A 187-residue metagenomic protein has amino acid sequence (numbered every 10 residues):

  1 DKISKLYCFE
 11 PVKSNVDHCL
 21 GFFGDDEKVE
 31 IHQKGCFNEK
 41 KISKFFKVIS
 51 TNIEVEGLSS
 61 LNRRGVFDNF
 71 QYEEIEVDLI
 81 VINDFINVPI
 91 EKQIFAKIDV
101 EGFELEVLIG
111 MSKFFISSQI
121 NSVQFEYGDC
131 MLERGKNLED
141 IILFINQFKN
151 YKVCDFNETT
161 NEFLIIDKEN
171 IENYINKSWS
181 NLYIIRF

Functional and structural regions predicted by a protein language model:
D1-F187: Phosphate/nucleotide-binding beta-alpha loop and adjacent structural elements of enzyme active sites
